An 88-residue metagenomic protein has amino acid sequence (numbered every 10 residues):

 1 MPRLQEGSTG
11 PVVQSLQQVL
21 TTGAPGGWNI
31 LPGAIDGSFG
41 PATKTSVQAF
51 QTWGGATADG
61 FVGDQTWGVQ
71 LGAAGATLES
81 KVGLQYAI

Functional and structural regions predicted by a protein language model:
M1-I88: Cell-envelope/ECM-targeting effectors and their regulatory/trafficking segments
